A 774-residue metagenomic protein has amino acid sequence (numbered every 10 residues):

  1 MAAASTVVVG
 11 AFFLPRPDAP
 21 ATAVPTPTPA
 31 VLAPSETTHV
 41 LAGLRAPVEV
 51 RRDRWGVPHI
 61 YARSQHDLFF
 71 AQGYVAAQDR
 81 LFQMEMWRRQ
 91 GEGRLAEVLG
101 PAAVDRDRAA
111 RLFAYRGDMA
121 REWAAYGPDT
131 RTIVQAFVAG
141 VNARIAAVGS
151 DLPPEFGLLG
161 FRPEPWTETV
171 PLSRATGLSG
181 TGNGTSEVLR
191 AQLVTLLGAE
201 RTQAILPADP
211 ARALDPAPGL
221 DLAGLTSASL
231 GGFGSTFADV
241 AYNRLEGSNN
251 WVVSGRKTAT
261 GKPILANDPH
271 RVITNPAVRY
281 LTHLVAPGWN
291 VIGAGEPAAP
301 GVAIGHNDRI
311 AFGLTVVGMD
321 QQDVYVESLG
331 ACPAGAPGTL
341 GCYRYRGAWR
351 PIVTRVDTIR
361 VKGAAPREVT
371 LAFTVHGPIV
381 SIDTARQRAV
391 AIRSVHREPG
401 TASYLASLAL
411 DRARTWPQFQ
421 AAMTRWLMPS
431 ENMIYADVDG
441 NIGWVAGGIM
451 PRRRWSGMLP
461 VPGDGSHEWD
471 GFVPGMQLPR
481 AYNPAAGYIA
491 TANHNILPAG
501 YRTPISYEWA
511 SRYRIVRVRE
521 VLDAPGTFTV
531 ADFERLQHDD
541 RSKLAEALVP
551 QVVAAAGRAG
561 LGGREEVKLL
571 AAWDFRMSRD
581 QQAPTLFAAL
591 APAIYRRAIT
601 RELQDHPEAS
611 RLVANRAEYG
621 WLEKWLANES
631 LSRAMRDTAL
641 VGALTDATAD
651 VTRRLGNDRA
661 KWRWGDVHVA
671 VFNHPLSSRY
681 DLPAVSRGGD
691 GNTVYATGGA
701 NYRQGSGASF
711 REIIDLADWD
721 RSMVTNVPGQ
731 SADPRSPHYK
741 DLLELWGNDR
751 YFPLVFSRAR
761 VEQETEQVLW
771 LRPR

Functional and structural regions predicted by a protein language model:
M1-P15: Secretory targeting and sorting signals
L14-D18, P27-I264, P269, N275 (+4 more regions): Substrate-recognition/specificity elements adjacent to catalytic centers across diverse enzyme folds
D67-G100, R108, G313-T370, H467-R514 (+3 more regions): Gly/Pro-rich active-site capping loops and adjacent beta-alpha segments that organize cofactor/substrate pockets
L68-Q72, A109, G117-T132, A391-R393 (+5 more regions): Second-shell loop/turn segments in exported
L245, L284-I310, L314-F472: Glycine- and hydrophobic-rich flexible loops that cap the catalytic core of alpha/beta enzyme folds
Q322, R388, M428-P525, M577-R579 (+2 more regions): Hydrophobic alpha-helical segments
P504, E508-R564, D646-R774: Terminal end segments
A589-A670: Charged, long alpha-helical assembly modules
